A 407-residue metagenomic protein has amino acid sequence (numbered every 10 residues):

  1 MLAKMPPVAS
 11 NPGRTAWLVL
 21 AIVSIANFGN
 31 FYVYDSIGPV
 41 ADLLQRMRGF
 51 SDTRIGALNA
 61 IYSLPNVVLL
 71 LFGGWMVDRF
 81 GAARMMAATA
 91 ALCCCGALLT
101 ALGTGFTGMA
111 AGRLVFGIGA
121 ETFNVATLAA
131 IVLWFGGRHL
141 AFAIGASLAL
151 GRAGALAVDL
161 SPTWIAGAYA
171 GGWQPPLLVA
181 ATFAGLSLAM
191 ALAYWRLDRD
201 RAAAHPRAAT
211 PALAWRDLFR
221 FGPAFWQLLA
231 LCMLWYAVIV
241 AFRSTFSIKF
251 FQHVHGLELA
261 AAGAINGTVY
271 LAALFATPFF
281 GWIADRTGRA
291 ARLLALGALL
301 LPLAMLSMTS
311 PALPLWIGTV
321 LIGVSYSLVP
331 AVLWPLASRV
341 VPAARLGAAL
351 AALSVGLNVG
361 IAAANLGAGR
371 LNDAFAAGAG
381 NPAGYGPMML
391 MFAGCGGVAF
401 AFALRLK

Functional and structural regions predicted by a protein language model:
M5-G13, D198-L229: Juxtamembrane intracellular "pre-TM" segments in multi-pass secondary transporters
I37-P39, P223-T277, A364-N365: Extracytoplasmic gate region of multi-pass secondary transporters
V68-T107: Conserved MFS/SLC helix-loop-helix module at the cytosolic interface between two early adjacent transmembrane helices
L69-G81, A276-R289, N372: Helix-to-loop junctions at the C-terminal end of transmembrane segments in multipass secondary transporters
F106, G112-G151: Cytoplasmic helix-loop-helix junction between adjacent transmembrane helices in 12-TM secondary transporters
S147-L197: Helix-loop-helix hairpin linking two adjacent transmembrane segments in secondary transporters
P175-A193, G386-R405: Symmetry-related core transmembrane helices of the 12-TM Major Facilitator Superfamily/SLC fold
A290-L336: C-terminal transmembrane helical hairpin of 12-TM major facilitator-type secondary transporters
